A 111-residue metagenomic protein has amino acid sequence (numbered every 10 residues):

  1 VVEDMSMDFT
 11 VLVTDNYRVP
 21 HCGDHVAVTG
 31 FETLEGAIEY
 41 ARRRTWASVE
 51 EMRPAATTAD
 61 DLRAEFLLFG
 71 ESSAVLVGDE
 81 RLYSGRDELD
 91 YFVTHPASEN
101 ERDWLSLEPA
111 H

Functional and structural regions predicted by a protein language model:
V1-E3, L34, T45: Generic short amphipathic/hydrophobic targeting helices enriched at N-termini, encompassing Sec-type signal peptides
V2-A27: Short aromatic-glycine-(Arg/Gly/Cys) micro-motifs in beta-strand/loop hairpins
D15, E35, A41-R44: Generic secondary-structure microfeatures
N16-C22, T33, T57, V77: Short, flexible coil/linker segments at or flanking structured domains
C22-E39: A short, exposed loop/beta-hairpin motif centered on an aromatic-Gly-Thr core
R43-H111: Short, mixed-charge low-complexity intrinsically disordered segments
